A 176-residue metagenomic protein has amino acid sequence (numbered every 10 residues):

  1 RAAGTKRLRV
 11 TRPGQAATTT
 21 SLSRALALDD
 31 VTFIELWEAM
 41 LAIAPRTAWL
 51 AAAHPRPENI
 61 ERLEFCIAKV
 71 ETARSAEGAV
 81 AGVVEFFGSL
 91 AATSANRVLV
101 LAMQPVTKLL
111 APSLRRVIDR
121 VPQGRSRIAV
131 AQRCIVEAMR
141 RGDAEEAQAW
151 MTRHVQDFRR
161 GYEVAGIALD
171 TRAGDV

Functional and structural regions predicted by a protein language model:
R1-A42, W49, A168-R172, V176: Short linear motifs at protein or domain termini
L36-R116, I128-I135, E146-G161, A168: Conserved amphipathic alpha-helical segments that form helical-bundle/coiled-coil interaction surfaces
Q123: Conserved SAM-binding loop and adjacent beta-strand
S126-R127, R172: Alpha-helical coiled-coil segments
